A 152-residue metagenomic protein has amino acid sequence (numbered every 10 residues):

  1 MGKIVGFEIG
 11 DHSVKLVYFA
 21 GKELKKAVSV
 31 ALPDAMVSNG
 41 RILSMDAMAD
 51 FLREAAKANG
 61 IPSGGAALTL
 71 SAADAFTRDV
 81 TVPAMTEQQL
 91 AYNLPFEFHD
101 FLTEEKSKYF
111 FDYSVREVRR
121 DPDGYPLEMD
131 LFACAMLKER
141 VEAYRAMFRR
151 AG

Functional and structural regions predicted by a protein language model:
M1-D34, P62-S71, R149-R150: Gly/Thr-rich phosphate-binding beta-strand-loop-beta motif of the actin/hexokinase/Hsp70
I9, M45-A49, I61, T69 (+3 more regions): Generic structural signal for well-ordered secondary structure
K22, G40, D123-G124: Intrinsic-disorder/low-complexity loop/linker signature
K22, K57-I61, E104: Short helix-loop boundary/capping segments at the starts of domains
A27-K57: N-terminal phosphate-binding loop and adjacent alpha-helix
D34-M36, S44, A58-N59, L94-F98 (+1 more regions): Short, surface-exposed, polar/charged, turn-prone segments marking secondary-structure boundaries
F51, A55-N59, F101, A151: Stable alpha-helical structural segments in soluble proteins, enriched in small hydrophobic residues
L70-G152: Active-site neighborhood for divalent-cation/phosphate handling
